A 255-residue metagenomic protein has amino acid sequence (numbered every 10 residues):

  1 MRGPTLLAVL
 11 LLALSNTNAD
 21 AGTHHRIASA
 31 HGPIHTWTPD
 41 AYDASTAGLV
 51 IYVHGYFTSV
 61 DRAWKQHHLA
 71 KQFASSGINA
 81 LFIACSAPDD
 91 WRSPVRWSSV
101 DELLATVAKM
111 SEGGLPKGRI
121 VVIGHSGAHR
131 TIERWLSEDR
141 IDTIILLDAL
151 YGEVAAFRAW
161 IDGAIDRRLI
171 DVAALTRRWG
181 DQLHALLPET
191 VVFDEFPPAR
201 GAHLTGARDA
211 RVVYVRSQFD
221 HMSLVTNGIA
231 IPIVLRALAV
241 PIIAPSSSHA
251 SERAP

Functional and structural regions predicted by a protein language model:
P4-L14: Sec-dependent N-terminal signal peptides
L14-L49, A80, A199-G201, S246-E252: A domain-start/cap signature at the N-terminus of enzymes
A47-L49, V53-V107: Active-site machinery of serine-nucleophile hydrolases
A63-F73, E153-D162, F196-G201: Alpha-helical scaffolding within the catalytic cores of extracellular/periplasmic polymer-degrading hydrolases
A87, I145-E153, A174-R177: Active-site nucleophile loop of the alpha/beta-hydrolase fold
G114-S126: Alpha/beta-hydrolase fold nucleophile elbow
R130-W135: Hydrolases whose catalytic domains are alpha/beta-hydrolase-1, hotdog thioesterase, or metallo-beta-lactamase-like
D171, L175-P255: C-terminal catalytic histidine-bearing segment of alpha/beta-hydrolase fold enzymes
